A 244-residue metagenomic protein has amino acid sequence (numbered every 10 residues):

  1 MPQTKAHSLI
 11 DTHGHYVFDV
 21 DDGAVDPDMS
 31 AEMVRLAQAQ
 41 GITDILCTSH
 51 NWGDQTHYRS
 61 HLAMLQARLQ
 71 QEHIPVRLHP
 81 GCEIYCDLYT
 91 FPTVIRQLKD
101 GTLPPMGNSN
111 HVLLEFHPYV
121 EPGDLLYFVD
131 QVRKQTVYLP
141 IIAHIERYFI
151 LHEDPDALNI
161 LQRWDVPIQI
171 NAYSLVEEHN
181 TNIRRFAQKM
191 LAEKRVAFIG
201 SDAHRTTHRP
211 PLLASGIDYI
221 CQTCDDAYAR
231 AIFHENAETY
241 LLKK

Functional and structural regions predicted by a protein language model:
M1-V76: An N-terminally biased module of ancient metal coordination in phosphate/nucleic-acid-related enzymes
H7-D11, T43-L46, R77-H79, H111-L113 (+3 more regions): Structural preference for beta-strand elements that scaffold enzyme active sites
H13, S49, L78, H144 (+2 more regions): Divalent metal-coordination and catalytic microenvironments
F18-D19, W52-Q55, Y85-L88, R147-L151 (+2 more regions): Active-site environment of divalent metal-dependent phosphoester hydrolases
Q55-D165: Extended substrate/RNA-proximal surfaces in nucleic-acid metabolism proteins
D165-E177: His/Asp/Glu-enriched short active-site or ligand-binding loop at hydrolase and phosphoryl-transfer sites
R195-P211: Short acidic/histidine-rich active-site segments
L213-K244: Mid-to-C-terminal alpha-helical segments outside catalytic/metal-binding sites
